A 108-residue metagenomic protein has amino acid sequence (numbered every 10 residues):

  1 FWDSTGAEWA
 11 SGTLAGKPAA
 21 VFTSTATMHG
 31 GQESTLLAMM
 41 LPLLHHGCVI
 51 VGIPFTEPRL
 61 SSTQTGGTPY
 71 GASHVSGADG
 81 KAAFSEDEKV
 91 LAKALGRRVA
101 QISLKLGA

Functional and structural regions predicted by a protein language model:
F1-S61: Helix-loop-strand module that forms the ligand-binding subsite of alpha/beta enzymes
G52-A108: Glycine-rich phosphate/pyrophosphate-binding loop and the adjoining helix
